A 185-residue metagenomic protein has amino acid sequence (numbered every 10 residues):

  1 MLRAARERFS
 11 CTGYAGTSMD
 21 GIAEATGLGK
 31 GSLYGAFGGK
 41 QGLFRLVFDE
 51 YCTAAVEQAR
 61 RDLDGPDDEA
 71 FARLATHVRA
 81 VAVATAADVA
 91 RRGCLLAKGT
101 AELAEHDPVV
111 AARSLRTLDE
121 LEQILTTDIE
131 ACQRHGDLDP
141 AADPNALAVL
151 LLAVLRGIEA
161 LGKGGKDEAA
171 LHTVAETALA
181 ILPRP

Functional and structural regions predicted by a protein language model:
M1-R6, I22, V47-Y51, A55 (+1 more regions): Generic hydrophobic, amphipathic alpha-helix propensity
A4-G42, L46: Helix-turn-helix
G29-A36, Q41-D49, I129, L151-L152 (+3 more regions): A generic structured-segment signal
L46, R60-R92, P144-L151: Hydrophobic alpha-helical connector segments
V56, D68, A72-T76, P108-R134 (+1 more regions): Amphipathic alpha-helical packing segments from all-alpha helical-bundle domains
R73, A87-V109: Amphipathic alpha-helical segments used for helix-helix packing
T76-A84, D119-R134, V154, G164-P185: C-terminal peripheral helix-coil segments that are non-catalytic and often amphipathic
R92-A97, P140-L161, T173-I181: Hydrophobic alpha-helical segments that form the core of small-molecule binding pockets and/or dimer interfaces
